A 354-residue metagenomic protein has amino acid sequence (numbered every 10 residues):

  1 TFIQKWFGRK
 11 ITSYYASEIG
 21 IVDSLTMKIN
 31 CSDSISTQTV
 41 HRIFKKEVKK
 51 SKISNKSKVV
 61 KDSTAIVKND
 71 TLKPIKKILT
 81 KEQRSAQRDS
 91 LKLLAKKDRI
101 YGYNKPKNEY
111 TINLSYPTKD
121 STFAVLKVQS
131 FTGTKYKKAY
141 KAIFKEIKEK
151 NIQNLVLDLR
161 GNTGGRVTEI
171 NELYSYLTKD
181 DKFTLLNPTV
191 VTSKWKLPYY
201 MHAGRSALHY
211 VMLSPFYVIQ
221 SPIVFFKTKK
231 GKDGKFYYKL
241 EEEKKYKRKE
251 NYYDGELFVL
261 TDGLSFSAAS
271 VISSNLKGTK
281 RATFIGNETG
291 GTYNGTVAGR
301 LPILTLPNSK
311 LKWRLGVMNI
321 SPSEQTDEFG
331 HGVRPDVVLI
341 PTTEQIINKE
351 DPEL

Functional and structural regions predicted by a protein language model:
T1-L155, L159-T189, Y293, V297-L306 (+4 more regions): Flexible, low-complexity junctional segments that flank or bridge functional domains
F2, Q153-K239, K277: Glycine- and acidic-residue-enriched helix-capping/beta->alpha junction motif
G8, I19-I21, Y101-K107, F216-G255: Alpha-helix-centered segments that form part of catalytic cores
K127-F131, D158-N162, N187-L197, L260-L264 (+2 more regions): Active-site-proximal beta-strand/loop segments in catalytic clefts of secreted hydrolases
N151-L155, Y252-F258: Short, surface-exposed connector motifs at secondary-structure boundaries
G204-L213, L304-R314: A polyampholytic, Gly/Pro-enriched intrinsically disordered region
R205-K230, E328-L354: Extracytoplasmic/peripheral linker and loop segments enriched in polar/acidic and small residues with frequent Thr/Pro
S267, V271, K277-T279, F284-L306 (+2 more regions): C-terminal soluble interaction/assembly domains
